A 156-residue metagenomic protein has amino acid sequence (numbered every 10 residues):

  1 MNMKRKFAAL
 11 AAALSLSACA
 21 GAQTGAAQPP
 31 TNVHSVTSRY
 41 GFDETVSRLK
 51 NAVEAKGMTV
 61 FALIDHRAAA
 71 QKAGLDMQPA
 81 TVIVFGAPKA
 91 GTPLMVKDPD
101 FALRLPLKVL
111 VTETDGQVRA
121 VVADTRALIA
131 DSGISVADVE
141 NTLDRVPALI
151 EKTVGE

Functional and structural regions predicted by a protein language model:
M1-A9: Bacterial N-terminal signal peptides that target proteins for export
A9-A18: Bacterial N-terminal signal peptides
A20-G57, K152: Terminal, regulation- and interaction-focused segments at domain boundaries
V36-E44, F61, A137-D144: Soluble non-cytosolic domains of exported or imported proteins
F42, K50, E54-V111: Compact, glycine-rich, soluble single-domain proteins
K108-S132, V136: Beta-strand/loop substructures that line and gate deep hydrophobic ligand-binding cavities in soluble
T125-E156: C-terminal partner/receptor-binding element of secreted or periplasmic proteins
